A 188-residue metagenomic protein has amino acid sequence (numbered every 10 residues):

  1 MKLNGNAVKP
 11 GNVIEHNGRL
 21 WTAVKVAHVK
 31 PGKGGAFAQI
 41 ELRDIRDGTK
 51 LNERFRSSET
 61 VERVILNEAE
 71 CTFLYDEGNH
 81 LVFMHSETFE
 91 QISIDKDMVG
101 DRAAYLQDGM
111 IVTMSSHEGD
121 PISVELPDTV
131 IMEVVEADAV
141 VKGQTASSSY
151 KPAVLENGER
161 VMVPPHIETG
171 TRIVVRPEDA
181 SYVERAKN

Functional and structural regions predicted by a protein language model:
K2-E156, R160-N188: Acidic-enriched and Gly/Ser
